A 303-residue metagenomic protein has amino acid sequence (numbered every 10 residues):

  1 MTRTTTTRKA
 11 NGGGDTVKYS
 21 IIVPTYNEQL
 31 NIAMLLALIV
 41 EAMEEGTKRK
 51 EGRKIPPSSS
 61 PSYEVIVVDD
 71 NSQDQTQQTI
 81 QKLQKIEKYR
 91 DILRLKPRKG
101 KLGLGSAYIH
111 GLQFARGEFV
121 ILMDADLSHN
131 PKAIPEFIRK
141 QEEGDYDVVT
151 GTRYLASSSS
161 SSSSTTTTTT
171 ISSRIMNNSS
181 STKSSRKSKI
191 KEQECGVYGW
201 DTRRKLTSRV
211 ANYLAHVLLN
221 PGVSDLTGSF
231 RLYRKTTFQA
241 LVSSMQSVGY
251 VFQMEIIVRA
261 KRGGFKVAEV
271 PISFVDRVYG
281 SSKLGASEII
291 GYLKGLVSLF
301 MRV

Functional and structural regions predicted by a protein language model:
K18-S20, E64, E255: Cell-envelope/extracellular polymer assembly enzymes that use nucleotide-activated donors
Y19-E28, L35, A42: A conserved hydrophobic helix/loop-capping motif in glycosyltransferases and polysaccharide synthases
V23, L36, K48-S72, K96-P97: Short beta-strand/loop segment that forms part of the nucleotide-sugar
L30-M34, D74-L83: Acidic helix N-cap motif at the loop->helix transition within catalytic regions of sugar-transfer enzymes
S62-I66, Q77-F114: Conserved donor nucleotide-binding strand/loop of the catalytic core
D69-Q78, L127: A conserved acidic beta->alpha catalytic loop
R98-F114, F119, P131-Y250, R277-S287 (+1 more regions): Acceptor/aglycone-binding surface of glycosyltransferases and processive sugar-polymer synthases
